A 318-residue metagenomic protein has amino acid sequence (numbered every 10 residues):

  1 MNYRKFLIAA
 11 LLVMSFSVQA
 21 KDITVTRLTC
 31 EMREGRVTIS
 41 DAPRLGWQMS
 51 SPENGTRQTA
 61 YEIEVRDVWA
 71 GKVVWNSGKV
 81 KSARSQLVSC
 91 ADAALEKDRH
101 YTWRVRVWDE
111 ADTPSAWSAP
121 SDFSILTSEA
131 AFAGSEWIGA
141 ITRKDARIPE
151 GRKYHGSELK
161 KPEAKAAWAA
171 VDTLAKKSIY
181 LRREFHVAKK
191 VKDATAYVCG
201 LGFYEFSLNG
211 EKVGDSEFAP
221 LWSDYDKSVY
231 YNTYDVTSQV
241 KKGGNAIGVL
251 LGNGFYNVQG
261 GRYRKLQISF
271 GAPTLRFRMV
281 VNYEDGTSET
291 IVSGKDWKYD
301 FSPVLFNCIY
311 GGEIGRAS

Functional and structural regions predicted by a protein language model:
M1-L7: Bacterial N-terminal signal peptides that target proteins for export
A10-Q19: Hydrophobic h-region of N-terminal signal peptides that target proteins for export in Gram-negative bacteria
K21-E53, D122-A130: Pro/Thr/Ser/Gly-rich low-complexity, intrinsically disordered linker/stalk tracts
R27-G35, E136-R147, A164-K165: Short, solvent-exposed loop/edge segments of extracellular or virion-exposed proteins
W47, K81-S82, Q86-V88, R99-R104 (+4 more regions): Accessory beta-strand-rich segments of carbohydrate-active enzymes
T56-H100, E110-W117, A133-R143: Recognizes extended acidic, P/S/T-rich segments that occur within or adjacent to Ig-like beta-sandwich modules
F123-W137, R143-E158: Predominantly extracellular/luminal regions of secreted and cell-surface proteins, especially disulfide-bonded
